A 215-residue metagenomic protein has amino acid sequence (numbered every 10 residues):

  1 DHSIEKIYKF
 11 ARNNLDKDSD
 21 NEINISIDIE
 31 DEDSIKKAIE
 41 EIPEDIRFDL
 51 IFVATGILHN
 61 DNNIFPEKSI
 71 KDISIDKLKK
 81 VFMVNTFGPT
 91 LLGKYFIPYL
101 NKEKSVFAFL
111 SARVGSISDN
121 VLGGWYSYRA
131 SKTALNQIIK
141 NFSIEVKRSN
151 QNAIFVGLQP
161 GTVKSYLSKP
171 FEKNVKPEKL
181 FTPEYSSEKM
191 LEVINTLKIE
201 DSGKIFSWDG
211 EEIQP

Functional and structural regions predicted by a protein language model:
D1-D18: Conserved glycine-rich Rossmann-like NAD(P)H-binding loop of the short-chain dehydrogenase/reductase
K17-S34: Rossmann-fold cofactor-recognition segment
E41-T55, H59-D61: A glycine-rich helix->loop->beta "capping" turn within Rossmann-like NAD(P)(H)-dependent oxidoreductase domains
I57-F82, K104-S149: Catalytic loop of short-chain dehydrogenase/reductase
G93-K94, K140: A short, exposed helix-loop element centered on a Lys and neighboring polar residues
G115-I117, I138-V175: Flexible, glycine-rich beta-alpha linker
A153, G157, S165, K169-P215: C-terminal helical subdomain
